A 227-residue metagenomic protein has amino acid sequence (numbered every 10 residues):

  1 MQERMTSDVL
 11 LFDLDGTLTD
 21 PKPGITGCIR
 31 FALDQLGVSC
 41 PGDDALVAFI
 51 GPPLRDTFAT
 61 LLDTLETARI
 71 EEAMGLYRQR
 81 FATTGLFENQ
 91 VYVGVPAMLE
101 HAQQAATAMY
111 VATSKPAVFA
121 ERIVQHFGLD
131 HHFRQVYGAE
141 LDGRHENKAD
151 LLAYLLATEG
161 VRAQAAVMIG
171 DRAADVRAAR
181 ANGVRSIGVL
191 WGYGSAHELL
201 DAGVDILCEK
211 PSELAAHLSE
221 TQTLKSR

Functional and structural regions predicted by a protein language model:
Q2-A48, T64: Active-site neighborhood of HAD-like aspartate-dependent phosphohydrolases
T6, T83-V111, A117-E121, A149: Short, acidic loop-to-helix structural element flanking the phosphoryl-transfer center in phosphate-processing enzymes
A32-L33, P53-T67, I123-H126, Y154-L156: Helix-loop "lid/cap" segments that line or gate small-molecule binding pockets
S39, D130-R134, R162: Conserved H-loop
F49, D130-H145: A short, structured active-site edge motif that brings together acidic residues
A59-A97: Metal-dependent phosphoesterase signature
K148-V176: Conserved Lys-Pro-Asp/Glu-containing loop-to-beta segment of HAD-superfamily phosphomonoesterases, centered on
V167-E209: Acidic, Mg2+-coordinating phosphoryl-transfer loop and its flanking beta/alpha structural elements, shared across
